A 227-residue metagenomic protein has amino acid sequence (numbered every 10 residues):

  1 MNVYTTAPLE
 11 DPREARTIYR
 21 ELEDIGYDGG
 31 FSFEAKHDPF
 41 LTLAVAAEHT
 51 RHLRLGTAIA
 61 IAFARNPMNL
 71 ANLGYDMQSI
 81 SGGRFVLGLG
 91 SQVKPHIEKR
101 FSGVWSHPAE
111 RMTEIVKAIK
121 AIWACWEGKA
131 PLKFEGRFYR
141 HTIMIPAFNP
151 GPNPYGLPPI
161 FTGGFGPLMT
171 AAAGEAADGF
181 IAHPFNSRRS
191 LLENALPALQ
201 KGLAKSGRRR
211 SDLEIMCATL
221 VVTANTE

Functional and structural regions predicted by a protein language model:
M1-E227: Active-site-adjacent structural elements that line small-molecule/cofactor binding pockets in enzymes
